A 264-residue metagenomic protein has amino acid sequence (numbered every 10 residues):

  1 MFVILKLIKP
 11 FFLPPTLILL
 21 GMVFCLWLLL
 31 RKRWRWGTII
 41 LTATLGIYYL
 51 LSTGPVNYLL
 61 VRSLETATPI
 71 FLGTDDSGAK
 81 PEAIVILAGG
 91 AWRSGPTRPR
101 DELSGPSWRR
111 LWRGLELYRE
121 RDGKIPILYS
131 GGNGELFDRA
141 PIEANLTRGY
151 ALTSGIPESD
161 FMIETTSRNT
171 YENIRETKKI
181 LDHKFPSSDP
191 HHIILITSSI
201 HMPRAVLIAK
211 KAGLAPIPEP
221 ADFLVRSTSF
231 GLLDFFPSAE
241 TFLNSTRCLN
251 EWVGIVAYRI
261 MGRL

Functional and structural regions predicted by a protein language model:
M1-L29: Membrane-embedded alpha-helical segments of integral membrane proteins
V3-I8, V56, L60-L64, L249-V256: Hydrophobic alpha-helical segments of integral membrane proteins, encompassing both true transmembrane helices
P15-L17, G54, G262-R263: Extended, histidine- and acidic-residue-enriched regions that form the cofactor-binding/catalytic faces
L26-L29, Y48, S52, Y258: Structural signal for membrane-spanning alpha-helices in multi-pass inner-membrane proteins, emphasizing helix cores
L29-G37: Membrane-interface helix-boundary motifs at transmembrane edges
T38-L45: Central hydrophobic cores of alpha-helical transmembrane segments in multi-pass integral membrane proteins
L45-G46, L50-F236, S245: A structural signal for short, hydrophobic/glycine-enriched beta-strand patches
S238-L264: Structured C-terminal subdomain patch of bacterial secreted/periplasmic proteins
